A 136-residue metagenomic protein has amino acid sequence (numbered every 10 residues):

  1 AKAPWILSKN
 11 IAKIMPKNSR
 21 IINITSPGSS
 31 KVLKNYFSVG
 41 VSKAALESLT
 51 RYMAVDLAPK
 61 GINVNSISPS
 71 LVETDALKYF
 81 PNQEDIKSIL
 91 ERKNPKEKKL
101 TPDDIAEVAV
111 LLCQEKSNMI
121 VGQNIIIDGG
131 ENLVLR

Functional and structural regions predicted by a protein language model:
S8, S42, T50: Active-site helix of classical SDR
K13, V55-P59, N118: Alpha-helical segment proximal to the catalytic Tyr-Lys
S26: Residue(s) in the substrate-gating loop at a strand-loop-helix junction that position the organic substrate next
K31, V110, V121-R136: Short C-terminal tail/terminal secondary-structure segment of NAD(P)H-dependent dehydrogenase/reductase domains
V32-G40, Y52: Active-site loop-to-helix junction immediately N-terminal to the catalytic Tyr of the SDR YXXXK motif in Rossmann-fold
S68-Y79, I127: Short, flexible catalytic-loop segment of classical short-chain dehydrogenase/reductase
N94-I105: A conserved structural motif in NAD(P)-dependent oxidoreductases
